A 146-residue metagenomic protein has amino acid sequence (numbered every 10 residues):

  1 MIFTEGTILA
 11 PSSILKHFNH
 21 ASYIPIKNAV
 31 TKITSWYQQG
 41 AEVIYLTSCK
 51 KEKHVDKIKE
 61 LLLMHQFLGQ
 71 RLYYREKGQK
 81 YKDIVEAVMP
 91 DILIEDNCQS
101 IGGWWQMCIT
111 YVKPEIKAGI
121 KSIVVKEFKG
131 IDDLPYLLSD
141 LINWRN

Functional and structural regions predicted by a protein language model:
M1-G78: Alpha-helical substrate-recognition element adjacent to the catalytic core
H54-N146: C-terminal cap/substrate-recognition subdomain and adjoining C-terminal extension of metal-dependent phosphatase-like
